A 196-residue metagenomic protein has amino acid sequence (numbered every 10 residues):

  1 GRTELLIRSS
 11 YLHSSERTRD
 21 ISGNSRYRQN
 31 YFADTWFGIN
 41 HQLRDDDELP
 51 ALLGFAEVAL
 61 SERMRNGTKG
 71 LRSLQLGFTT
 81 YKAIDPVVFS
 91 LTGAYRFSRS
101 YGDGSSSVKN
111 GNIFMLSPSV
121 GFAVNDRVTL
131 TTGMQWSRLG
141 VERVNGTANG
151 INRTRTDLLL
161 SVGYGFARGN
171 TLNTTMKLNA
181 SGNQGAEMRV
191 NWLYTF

Functional and structural regions predicted by a protein language model:
G1, F37-H41, L76-K82, Y95 (+3 more regions): Residues on the lipid-exposed face of transmembrane beta-strands in outer-membrane beta-barrel proteins
G1, Q29-T35, T68-L74, S106-F114 (+2 more regions): Residues that define the transmembrane beta-barrel architecture of outer-membrane proteins
R2-I7, D46-P50, P86-L91, R127-L130 (+1 more regions): Repeated loop/turn-to-beta-strand initiation elements of outer-membrane beta-barrel proteins
I7-Y11, L52-L60, L91-F97, T132-W136 (+1 more regions): Transmembrane beta-barrel strands of outer-membrane/channel proteins
S14-T18, Q42-D46, E57-N66, R96-S105 (+4 more regions): Sequence/structural signature of outer-membrane beta-barrel proteins
T18-D20, N110, M115, S119-F196: Outer membrane beta-barrel transmembrane domains
R26-R72: Hydrophobic alpha-helical segments and helix pairs
G67-E142: Detector for outer-membrane/organellar transmembrane beta-barrel domains, recognizing the amphipathic beta-strand
